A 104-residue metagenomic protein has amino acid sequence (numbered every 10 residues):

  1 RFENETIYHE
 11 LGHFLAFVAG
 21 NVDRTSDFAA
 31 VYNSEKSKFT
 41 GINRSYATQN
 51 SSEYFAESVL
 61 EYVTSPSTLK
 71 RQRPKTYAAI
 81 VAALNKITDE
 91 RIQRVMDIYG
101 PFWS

Functional and structural regions predicted by a protein language model:
R1-S104: Active-site-flanking segments in enzyme catalytic domains
